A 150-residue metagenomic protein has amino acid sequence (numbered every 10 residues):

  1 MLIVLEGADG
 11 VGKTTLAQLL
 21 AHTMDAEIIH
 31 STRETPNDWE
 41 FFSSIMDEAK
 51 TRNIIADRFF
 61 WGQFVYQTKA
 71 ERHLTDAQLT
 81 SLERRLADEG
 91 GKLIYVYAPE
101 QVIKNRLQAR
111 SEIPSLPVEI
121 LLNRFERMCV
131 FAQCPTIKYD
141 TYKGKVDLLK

Functional and structural regions predicted by a protein language model:
L2: Walker A (P-loop) ATP-phosphate-binding motif of ABC ATPase nucleotide-binding domains
L5: Hydrophobic anchor at the beta1->P-loop junction of P-loop NTPases
A8-I55, W61-T68: Conserved substrate/cofactor phosphate-moiety recognition/catalytic segment in nucleotide-dependent phosphotransferases
D9-V11, F60-G62, P99-Q101, K143-K145: Short, solvent-exposed loop/turn segments at secondary-structure junctions
M46-R52, L86-D88, A132-Q133: Flexible, charged surface loops at secondary-structure boundaries
D57-R58, D76-T80, R85-L107: Conserved phosphate-donor/acceptor-positioning beta-strand/loop module used by diverse small-molecule
F64-T80: A mobile, often basic/glycine-rich helix-loop segment that functions as the active-site lid/recognition loop
S111-I113, E119-K150: NTP-dependent small-molecule kinase module
